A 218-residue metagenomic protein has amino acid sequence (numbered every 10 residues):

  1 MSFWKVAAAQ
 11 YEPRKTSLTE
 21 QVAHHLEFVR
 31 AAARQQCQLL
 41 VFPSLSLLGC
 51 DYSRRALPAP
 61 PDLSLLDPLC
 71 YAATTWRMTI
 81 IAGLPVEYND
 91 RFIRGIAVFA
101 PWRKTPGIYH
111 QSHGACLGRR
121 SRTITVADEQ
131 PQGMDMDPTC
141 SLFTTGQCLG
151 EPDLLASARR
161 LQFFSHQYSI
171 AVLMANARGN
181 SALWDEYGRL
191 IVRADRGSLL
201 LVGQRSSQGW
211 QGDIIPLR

Functional and structural regions predicted by a protein language model:
M1-A8: Extreme N-terminal starter segment of soluble prokaryotic enzymes
Q10-K15: Short polar catalytic/cofactor-binding loops
E20, H24, L57-S64: Alpha-helix N-cap and loop-to-helix initiation/capping positions
E20-A31, D135: Short, acidic/polar
V29-A56, A73, I81, P138-C148 (+1 more regions): Active-site beta-strand/loop signature of hydrolases that rely on acidic residues for catalysis
L63-I81, M134-L200: CN hydrolase (nitrilase-like) catalytic-core segments centered on the catalytic cysteine and neighboring Lys/Glu
E87-T139, P152, R159, D195-G197 (+2 more regions): Active-site catalytic loop in hydrolytic enzyme cores
